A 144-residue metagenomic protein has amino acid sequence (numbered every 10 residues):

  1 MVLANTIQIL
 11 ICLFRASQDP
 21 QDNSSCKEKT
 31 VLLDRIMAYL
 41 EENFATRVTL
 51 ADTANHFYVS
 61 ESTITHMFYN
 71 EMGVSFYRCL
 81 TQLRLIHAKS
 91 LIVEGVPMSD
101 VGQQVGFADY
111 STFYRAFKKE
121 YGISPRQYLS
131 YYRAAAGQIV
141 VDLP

Functional and structural regions predicted by a protein language model:
M1-V2, I11-A38, E42, T46 (+3 more regions): Short, Lys/Arg-enriched, Trp-marked, Pro/Gly-tolerant hinge/linker segments that flank
V2-N5, A88: Heptad-repeat alpha-helical coiled-coil segments, especially the extended periplasmic coiled-coils of Gram-negative
N5, M67, A116: Residues within the DNA-recognition helix of helix-turn-helix
T6-L13, T65: Hydrophobic alpha-helical core bundles mediating ligand binding, dimerization, or RNAP-core interactions
A38, E42, R47, A51 (+2 more regions): Terminal helix-turn-helix DNA-binding modules in bacterial transcription factors
H56, G73, G106-F107, F117-K118 (+1 more regions): Conserved phosphate-binding and hydrolysis motifs of nucleotide-dependent enzymes
E61-S62, H66, D109-S111: The DNA-contacting recognition helix of HTH DNA-binding domains and analogous helical DNA-recognition elements
